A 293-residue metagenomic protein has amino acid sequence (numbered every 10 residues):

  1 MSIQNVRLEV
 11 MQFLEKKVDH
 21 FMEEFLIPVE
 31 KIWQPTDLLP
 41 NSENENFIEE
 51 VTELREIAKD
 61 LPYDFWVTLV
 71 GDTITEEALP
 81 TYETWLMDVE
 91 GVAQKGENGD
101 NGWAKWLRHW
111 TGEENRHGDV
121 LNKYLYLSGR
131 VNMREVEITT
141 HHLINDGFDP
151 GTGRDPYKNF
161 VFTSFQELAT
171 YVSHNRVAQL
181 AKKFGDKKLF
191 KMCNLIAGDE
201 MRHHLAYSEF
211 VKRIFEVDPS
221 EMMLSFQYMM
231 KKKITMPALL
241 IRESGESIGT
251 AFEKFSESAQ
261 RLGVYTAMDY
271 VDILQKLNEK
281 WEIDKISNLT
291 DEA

Functional and structural regions predicted by a protein language model:
M1-A293: Non-heme di-metal
